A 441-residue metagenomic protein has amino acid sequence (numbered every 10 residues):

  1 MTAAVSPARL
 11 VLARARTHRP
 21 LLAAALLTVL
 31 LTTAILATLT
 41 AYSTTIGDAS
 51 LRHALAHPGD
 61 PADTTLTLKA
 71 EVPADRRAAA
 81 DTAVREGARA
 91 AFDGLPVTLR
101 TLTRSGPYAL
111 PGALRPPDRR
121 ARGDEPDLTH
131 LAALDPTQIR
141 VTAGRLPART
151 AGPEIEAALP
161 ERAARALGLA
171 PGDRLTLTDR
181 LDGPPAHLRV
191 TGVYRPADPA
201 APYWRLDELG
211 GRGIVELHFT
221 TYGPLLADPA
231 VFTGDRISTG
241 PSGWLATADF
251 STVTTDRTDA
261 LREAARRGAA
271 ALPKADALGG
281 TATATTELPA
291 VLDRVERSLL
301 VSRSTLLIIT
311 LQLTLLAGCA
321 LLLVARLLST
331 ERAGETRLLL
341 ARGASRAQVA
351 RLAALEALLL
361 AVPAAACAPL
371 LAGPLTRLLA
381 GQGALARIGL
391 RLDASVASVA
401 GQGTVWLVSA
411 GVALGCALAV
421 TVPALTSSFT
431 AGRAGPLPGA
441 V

Functional and structural regions predicted by a protein language model:
M1-A24, T45-S50, A54-D60, T330-Q348 (+1 more regions): Feature of multi-pass inner-membrane transport and sensor proteins that recognizes transmembrane helices together
M1-A317, Q382: Membrane transport/envelope proteins' first extracytoplasmic loop
L31-T38, L313-V324, P363, C367 (+3 more regions): Hydrophobic alpha-helical membrane-associated segments
L167-L169, L321, T330-A333, A341 (+2 more regions): Short, glycine/acidic-rich beta->alpha junctions
G172, G343, A368: Conserved G/P- and acidic residue-centered "switch" motifs that form tight phosphate/ATP-binding loops in soluble
S298-A325, R351-L352, E356, G401-V408: Membrane-entry segments of alpha-helical transmembrane domains in multi-pass membrane proteins
A353-L370, W406-A413: Selective transmembrane-helix segments that form parts of the transport pathway or gating/packing helices in multipass
